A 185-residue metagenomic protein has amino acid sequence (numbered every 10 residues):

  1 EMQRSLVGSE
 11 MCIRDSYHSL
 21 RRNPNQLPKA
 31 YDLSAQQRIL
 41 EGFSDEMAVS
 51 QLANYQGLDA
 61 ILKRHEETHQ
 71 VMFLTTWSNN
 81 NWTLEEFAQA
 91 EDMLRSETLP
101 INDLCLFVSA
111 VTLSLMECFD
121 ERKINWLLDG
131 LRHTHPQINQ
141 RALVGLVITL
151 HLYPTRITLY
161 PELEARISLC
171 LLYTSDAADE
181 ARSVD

Functional and structural regions predicted by a protein language model:
E1-G8, I13, Y173-V184: Single conserved hydrophobic/aromatic residue that forms the stacking wall/gate of nucleotide- or nucleobase-binding
S5, S9-E10, R14-T76: Long, acidic/serine-threonine-rich intrinsically disordered regions with weak helical/coil propensity that act as
A53-L104, V108-R122: Alpha-helical solenoid scaffolds in large eukaryotic transport, assembly, and signaling factors
M93, W126-L131, R166-C170: Alpha-solenoid HEAT/Armadillo-like helical repeat scaffolds in large eukaryotic proteins
D103, I138-N139: Positions within the helices of HEAT/ARM-like alpha-solenoid repeats
L113, V147-L152: Positions within ordered alpha-helical repeat solenoids
T134-H135: Short inter-helical turns and helix N-cap capping residues of alpha-solenoid HEAT/ARM repeat scaffolds
T158-S168: Alpha-helical repeat scaffolds
